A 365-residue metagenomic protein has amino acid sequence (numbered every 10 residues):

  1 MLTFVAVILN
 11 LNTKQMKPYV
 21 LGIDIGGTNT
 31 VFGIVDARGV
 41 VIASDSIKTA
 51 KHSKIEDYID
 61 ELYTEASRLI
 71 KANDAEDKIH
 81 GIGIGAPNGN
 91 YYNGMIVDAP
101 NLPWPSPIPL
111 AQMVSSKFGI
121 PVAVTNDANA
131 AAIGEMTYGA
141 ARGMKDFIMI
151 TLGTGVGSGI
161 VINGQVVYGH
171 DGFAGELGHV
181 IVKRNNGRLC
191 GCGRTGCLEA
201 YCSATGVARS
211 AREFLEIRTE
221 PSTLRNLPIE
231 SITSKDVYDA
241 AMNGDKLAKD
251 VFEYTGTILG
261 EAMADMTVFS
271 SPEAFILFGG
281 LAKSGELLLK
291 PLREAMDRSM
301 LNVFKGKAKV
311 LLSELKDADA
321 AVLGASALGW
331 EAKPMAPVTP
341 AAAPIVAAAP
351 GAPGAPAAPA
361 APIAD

Functional and structural regions predicted by a protein language model:
L2-G81, Y91-N93, Q112-I120, T137-M144 (+2 more regions): ATP-binding/phosphotransfer module of carbohydrate and carboxylate kinases, centering on a glycine-rich
D24, G83-P87, T125, M149-G155 (+1 more regions): Short beta-strand segments
V41, I96, V166-V167: Hydrophobic "anchor" residues
D45-I47, P100, H170: Short hydrophobic alpha-helix segments
M95-P107: A charged helix-plus-loop insertion that forms the helical arch/lid used to bind and gate nucleic-acid substrates
N101-W104, A123-N129, M149-L152, L312-D319: Active-site nucleophile and cofactor-binding loops and adjacent substrate-binding regions of central metabolic enzymes
T125-G139: Conserved PLP phosphate-binding loop immediately N-terminal to the Schiff-base lysine helix in PLP-dependent enzymes
R142-Y201: Glycine-rich phosphate-binding loop of actin/hexokinase-like ATP-binding domains
